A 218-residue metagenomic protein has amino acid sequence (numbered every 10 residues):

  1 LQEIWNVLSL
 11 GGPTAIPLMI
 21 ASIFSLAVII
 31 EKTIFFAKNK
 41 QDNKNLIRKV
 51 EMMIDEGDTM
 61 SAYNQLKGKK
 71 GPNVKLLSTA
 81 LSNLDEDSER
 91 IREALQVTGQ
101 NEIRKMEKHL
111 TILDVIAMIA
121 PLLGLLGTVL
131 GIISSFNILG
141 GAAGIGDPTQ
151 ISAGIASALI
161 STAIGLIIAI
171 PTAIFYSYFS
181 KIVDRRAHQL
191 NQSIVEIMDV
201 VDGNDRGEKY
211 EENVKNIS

Functional and structural regions predicted by a protein language model:
L1-N45: Hydrophobic membrane-targeting segments
G12, L26, A62, L77 (+3 more regions): Residue-level signature of catalytic and energy-coupling elements of molecular machines, predominantly ATP/GTP-dependent
A15-V28, D114-G127, I168-T172: Alpha-helical transmembrane segments of integral membrane proteins
Q41-L126, L130, S134-A142, S177-S218: Predominantly long cytosolic amphipathic alpha-helical stalk/bundle segments
L139-S152: Membrane-interfacial helix-loop-helix connectors in multipass membrane proteins
T149-Y176, S180: Pore-lining and gate-forming transmembrane alpha-helices of multi-pass membrane transport proteins
